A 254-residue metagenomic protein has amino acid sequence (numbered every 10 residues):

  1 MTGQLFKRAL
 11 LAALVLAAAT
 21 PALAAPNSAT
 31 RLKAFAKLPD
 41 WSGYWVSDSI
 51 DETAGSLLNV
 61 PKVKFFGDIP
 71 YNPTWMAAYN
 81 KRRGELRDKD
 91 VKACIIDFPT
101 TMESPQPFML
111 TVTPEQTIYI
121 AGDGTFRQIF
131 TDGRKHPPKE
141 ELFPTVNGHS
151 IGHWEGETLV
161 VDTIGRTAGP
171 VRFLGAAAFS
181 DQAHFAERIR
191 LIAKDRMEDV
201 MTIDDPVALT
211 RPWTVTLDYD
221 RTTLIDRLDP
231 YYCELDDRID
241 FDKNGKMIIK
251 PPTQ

Functional and structural regions predicted by a protein language model:
M1-L11: Bacterial N-terminal signal peptides that target proteins for export
A12-L16: Short, linear, compositionally biased motifs with a strong N-terminal bias
A19-T20: N-terminal signal peptide c-region/cleavage motif recognized by signal peptidases
L23-Q254: PEST-like low-complexity, intrinsically disordered acidic/proline/serine-rich tracts that flank trafficking/processing
